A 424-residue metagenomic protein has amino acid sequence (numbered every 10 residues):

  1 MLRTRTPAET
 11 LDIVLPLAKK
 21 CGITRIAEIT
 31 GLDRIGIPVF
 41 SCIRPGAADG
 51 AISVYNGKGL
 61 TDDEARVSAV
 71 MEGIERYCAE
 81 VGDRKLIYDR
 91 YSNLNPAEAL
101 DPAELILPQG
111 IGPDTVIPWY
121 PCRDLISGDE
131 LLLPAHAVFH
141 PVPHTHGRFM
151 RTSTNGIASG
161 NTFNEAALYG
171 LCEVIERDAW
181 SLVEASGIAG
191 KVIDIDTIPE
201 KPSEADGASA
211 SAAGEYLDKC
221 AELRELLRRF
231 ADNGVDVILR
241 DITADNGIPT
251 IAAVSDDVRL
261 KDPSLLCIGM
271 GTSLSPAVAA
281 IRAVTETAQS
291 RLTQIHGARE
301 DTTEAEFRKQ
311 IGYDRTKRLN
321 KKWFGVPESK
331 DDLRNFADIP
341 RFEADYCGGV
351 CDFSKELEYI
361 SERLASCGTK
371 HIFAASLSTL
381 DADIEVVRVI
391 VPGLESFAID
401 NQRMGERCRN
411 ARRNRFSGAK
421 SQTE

Functional and structural regions predicted by a protein language model:
M1-E424: Helix-biased "structured C-terminal domain" signature
